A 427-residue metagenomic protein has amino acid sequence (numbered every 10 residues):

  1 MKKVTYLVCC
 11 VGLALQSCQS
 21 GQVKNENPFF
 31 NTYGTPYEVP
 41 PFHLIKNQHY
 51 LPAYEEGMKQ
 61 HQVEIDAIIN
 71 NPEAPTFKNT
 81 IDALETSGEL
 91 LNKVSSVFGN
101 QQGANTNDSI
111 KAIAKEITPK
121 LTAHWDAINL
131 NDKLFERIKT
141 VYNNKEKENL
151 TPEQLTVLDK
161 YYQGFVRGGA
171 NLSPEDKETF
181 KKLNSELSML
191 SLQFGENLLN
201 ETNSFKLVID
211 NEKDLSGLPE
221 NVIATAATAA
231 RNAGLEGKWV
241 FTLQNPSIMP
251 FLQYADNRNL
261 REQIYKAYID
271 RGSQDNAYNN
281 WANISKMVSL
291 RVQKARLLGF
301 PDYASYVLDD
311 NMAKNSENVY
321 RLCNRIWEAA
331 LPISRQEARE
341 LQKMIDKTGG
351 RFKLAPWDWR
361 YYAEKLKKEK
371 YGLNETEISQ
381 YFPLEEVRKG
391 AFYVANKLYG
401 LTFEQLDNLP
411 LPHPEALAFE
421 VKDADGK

Functional and structural regions predicted by a protein language model:
K2-V8: Sec-dependent signal peptide recognition, specifically the positively charged N-region followed immediately by
G12, M249-P250, G426-K427: Short, charged/polar, Gly/Pro-enriched secondary-structure boundary elements
A14-S17: C-terminal motif of bacterial Sec signal peptides marking the signal peptidase cleavage site
V23-L218: N-terminal helix-rich structural modules
G34-H49, F98-I117, T140-K182, T242-A282 (+3 more regions): Short His/Asp/Glu-rich catalytic/ion-coordination signatures at enzyme active sites or charged loops
V157, M189, E196, N200-T242 (+2 more regions): Active-site-proximal, well-structured secondary-structure segments within enzyme catalytic domains
